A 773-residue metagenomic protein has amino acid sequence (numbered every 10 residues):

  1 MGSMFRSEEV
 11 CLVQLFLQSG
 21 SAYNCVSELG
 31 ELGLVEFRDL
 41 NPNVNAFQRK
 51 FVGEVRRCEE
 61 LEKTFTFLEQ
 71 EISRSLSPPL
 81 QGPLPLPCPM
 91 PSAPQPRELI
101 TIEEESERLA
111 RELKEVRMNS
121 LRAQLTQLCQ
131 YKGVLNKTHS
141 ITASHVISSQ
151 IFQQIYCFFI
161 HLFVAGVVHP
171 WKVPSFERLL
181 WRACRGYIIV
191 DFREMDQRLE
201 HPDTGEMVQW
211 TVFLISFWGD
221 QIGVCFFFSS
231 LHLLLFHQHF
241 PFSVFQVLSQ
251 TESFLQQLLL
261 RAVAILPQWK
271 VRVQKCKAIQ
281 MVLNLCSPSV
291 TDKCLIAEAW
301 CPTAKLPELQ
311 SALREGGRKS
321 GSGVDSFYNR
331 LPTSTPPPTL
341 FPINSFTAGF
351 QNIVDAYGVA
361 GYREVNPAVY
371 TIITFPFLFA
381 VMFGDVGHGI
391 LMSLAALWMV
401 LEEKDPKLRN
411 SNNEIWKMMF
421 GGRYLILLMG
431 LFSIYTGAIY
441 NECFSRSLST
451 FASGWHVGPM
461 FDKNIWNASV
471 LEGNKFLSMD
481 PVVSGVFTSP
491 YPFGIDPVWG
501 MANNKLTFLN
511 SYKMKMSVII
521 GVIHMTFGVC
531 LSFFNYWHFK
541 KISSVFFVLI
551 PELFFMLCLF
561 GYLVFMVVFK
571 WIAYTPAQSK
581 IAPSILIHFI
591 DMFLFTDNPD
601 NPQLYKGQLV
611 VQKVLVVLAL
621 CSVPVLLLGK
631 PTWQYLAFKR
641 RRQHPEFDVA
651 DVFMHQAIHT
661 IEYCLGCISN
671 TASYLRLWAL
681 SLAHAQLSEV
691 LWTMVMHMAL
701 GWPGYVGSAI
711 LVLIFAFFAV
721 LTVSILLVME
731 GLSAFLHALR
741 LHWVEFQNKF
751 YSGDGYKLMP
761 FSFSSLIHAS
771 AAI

Functional and structural regions predicted by a protein language model:
M1-Y370, F375, V386, M399 (+3 more regions): Long, charged N-terminal accessory/stalk domains
G2-C11, Q18-L34, I265, Q280-D292 (+2 more regions): Conserved, carboxylate-rich catalytic/transport cores that coordinate ions
